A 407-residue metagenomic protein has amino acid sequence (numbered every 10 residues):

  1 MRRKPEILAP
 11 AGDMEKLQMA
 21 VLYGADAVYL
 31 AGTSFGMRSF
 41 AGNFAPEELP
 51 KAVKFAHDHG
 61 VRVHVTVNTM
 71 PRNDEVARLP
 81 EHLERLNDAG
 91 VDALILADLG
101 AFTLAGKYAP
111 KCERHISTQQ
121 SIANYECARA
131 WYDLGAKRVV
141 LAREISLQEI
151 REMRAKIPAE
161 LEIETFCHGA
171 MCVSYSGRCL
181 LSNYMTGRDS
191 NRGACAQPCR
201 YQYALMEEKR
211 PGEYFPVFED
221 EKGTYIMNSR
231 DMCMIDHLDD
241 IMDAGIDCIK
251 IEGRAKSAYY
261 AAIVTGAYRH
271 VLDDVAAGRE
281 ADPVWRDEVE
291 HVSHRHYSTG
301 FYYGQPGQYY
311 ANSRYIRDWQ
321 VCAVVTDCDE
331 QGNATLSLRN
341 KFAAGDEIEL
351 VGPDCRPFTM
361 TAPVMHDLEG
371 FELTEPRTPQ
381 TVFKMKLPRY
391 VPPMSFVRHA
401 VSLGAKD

Functional and structural regions predicted by a protein language model:
M1-L22, A27-L30, S34, H59-T69 (+5 more regions): Surface-exposed amphipathic alpha-helical tracts and adjacent flexible/coil segments at the periphery of soluble enzymes
D13-K16, S34-Y125: Active-site beta->alpha loop and helix N-cap motifs at the rims of alpha/beta catalytic domains
